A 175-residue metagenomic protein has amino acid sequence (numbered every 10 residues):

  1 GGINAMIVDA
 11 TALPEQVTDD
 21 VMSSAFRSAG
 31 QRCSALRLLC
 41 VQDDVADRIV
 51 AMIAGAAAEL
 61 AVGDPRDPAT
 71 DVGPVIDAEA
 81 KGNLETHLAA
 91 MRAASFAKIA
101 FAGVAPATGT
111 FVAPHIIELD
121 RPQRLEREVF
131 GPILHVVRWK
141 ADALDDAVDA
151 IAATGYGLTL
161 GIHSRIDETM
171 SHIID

Functional and structural regions predicted by a protein language model:
G1-P122, A141-D145, D149-A150: ALDH superfamily catalytic-core signature
T70, G109-A113, R127-L134, T154-L158: Conserved glycine-rich beta-strand-loop-beta hairpin in the small C-terminal domain of fold type I
V136-R138: Conserved beta-strand/loop elements of the cytosolic catalytic core of P-type E1-E2 ATPases, chiefly in the P-domain
L160-H163: Short amphipathic N-terminal alpha-helix
